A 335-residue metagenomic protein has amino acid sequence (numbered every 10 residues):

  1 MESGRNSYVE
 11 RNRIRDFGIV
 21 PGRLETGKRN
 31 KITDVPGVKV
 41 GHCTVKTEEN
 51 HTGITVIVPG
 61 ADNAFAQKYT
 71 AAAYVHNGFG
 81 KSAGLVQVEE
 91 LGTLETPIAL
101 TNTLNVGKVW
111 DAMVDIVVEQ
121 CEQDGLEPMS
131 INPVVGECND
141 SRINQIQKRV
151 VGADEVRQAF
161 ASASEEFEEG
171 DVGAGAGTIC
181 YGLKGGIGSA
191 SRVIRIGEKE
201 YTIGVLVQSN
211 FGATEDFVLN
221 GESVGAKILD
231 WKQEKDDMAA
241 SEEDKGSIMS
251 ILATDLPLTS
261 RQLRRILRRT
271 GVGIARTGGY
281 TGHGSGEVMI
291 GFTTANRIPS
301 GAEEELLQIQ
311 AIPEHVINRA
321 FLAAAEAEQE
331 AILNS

Functional and structural regions predicted by a protein language model:
G4-S335: Alpha/propeptide regions of enzymes that mature by internal proteolysis
